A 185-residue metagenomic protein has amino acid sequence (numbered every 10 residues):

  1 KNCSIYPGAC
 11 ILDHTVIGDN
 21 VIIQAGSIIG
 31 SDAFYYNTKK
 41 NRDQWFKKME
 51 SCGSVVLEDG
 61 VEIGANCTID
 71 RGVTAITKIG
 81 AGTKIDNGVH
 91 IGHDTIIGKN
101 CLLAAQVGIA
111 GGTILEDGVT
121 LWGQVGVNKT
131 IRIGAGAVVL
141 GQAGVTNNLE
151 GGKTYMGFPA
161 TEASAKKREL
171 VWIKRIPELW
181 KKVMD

Functional and structural regions predicted by a protein language model:
K1-E162: Structural signal for interior beta-strand "rungs" in well-ordered beta-sheet cores of soluble enzyme domains
A160-D185: Long, leucine- and charge-enriched amphipathic alpha-helices that form heptad-repeat coiled-coil/leucine-zipper-like
